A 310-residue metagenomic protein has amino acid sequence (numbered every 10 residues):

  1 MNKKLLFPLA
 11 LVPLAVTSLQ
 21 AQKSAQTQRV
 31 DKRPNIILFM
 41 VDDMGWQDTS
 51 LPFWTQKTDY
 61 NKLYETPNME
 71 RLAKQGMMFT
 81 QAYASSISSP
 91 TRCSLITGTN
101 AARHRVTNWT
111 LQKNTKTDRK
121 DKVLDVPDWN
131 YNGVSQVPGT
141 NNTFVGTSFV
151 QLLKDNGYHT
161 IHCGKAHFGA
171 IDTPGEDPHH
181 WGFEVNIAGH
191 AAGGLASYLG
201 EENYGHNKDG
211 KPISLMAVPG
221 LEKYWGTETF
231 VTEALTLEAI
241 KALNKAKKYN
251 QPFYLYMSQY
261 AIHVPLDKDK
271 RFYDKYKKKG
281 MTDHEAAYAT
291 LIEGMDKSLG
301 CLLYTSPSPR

Functional and structural regions predicted by a protein language model:
M1-D31: Bacterial Sec-dependent N-terminal signal peptides
S24-M77, A166: Active-site-proximal N-terminal segment of extracellular/periplasmic enzymes that hydrolyze or transfer
R33-I36, Q75-T80, N156-T160, Y249-L255: Loop/turn elements at helix/coil->beta-strand transitions in domains of secreted/extracellular proteins
M44-G45, N100-A101, A166-H167, Y260: Catalytic metal-binding/acid-base residues of hydrolase active sites
Q47-F53, A84, T91-S94, R105-N108 (+3 more regions): Short, solvent-exposed loop/turn and secondary-structure capping segments
K57-R92, G98-R103, H159-I161, W181-H190: Short, structured active-site-proximal loop/turn typified by the sulfatase FGly-forming signature C/S-X-P-X-R
L111-H159, A166-F253, Q259-K268, K277 (+2 more regions): Formylglycine-dependent
Y304-P309: Conserved small/polar residues in nucleotide/adenosyl-binding loops
